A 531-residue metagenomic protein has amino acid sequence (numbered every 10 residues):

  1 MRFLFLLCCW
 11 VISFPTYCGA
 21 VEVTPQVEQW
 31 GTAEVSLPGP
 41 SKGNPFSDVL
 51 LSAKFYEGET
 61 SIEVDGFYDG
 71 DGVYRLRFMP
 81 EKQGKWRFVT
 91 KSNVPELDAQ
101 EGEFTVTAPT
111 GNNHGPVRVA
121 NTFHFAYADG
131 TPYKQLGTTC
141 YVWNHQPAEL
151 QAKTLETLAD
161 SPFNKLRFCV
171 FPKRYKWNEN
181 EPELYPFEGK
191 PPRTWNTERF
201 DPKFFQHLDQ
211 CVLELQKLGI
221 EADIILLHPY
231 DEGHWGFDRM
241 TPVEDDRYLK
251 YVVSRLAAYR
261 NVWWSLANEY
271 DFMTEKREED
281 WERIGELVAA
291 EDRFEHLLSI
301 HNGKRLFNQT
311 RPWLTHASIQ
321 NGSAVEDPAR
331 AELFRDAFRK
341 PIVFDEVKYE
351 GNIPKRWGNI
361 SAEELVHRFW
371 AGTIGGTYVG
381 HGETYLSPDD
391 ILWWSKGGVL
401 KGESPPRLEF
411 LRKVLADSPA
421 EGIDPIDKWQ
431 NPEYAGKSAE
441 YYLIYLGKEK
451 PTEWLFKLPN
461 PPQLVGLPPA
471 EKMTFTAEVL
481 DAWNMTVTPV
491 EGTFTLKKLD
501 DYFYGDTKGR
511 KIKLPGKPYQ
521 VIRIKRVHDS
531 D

Functional and structural regions predicted by a protein language model:
M1-L4, L256: Positively charged n-region of N-terminal signal peptides that target proteins for export
F5-T16: Bacterial N-terminal signal peptides
V21-E59, V64-F67, E103-P109, G115 (+1 more regions): Non-catalytic, glycine-rich low-complexity segments
E22-P25, N44-P45, T131, E350-I353 (+3 more regions): Aromatic- and carboxylate-lined catalytic core of secreted/periplasmic carbohydrate-active enzymes
E34, D69-R77, Y502-K508: Aromatic sugar-binding surface patches on proteins that engage polysaccharides or sugar-phosphate polymers
K54, T60-T122: Extended acidic/polar, glycine-enriched regions that form or flank non-catalytic beta-rich accessory modules
G111-D327: Active-site mouth of glycoside hydrolases
R247, N268-P406: Extracellular glycoside hydrolase catalytic/binding regions
